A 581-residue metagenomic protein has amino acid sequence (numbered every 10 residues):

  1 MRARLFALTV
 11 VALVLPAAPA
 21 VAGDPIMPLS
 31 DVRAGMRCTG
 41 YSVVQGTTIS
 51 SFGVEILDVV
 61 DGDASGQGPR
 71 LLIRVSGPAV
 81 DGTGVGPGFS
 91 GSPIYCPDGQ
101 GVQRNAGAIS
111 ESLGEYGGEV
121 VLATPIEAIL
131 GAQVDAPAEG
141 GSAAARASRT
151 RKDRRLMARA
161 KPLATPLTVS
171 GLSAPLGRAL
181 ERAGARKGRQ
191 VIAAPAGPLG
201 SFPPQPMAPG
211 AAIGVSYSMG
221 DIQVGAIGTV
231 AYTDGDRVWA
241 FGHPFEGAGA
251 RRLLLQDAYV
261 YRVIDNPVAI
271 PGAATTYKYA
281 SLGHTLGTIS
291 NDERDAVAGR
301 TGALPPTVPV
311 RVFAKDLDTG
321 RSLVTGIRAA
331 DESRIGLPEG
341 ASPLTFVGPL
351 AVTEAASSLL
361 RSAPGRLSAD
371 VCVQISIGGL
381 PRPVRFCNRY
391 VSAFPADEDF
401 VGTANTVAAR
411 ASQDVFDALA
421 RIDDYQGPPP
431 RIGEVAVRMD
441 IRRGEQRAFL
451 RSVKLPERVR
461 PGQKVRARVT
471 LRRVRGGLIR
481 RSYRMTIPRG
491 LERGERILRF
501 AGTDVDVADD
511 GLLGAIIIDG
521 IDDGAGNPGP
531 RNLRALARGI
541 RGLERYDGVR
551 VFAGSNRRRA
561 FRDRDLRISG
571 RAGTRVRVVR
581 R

Functional and structural regions predicted by a protein language model:
M1-A7: Bacterial N-terminal signal peptides that target proteins for export
A7-A17: Bacterial N-terminal signal peptides
V21-R581: Terminal presequence/propeptide segments associated with secretion/organelle targeting and zymogen/polyprotein
